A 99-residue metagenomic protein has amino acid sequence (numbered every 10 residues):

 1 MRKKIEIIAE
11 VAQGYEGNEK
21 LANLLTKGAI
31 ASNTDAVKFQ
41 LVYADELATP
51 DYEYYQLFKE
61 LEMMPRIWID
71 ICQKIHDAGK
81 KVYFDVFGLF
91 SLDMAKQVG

Functional and structural regions predicted by a protein language model:
M1-E16, P50-D51: N-terminal small/glycine-rich loop or linker at the start of catalytic domains across soluble metabolic enzymes
I7-V11, D35-F39, V82-D85: Hydrophobic faces of well-ordered beta-strands that scaffold small-molecule active sites in alpha/beta enzyme cores
E10, A29, A95: Conserved, mostly hydrophobic/aromatic
A12-G14, Q40-A44, F87-L89: Active-site beta-loop-alpha junctions enriched in small/polar residues
G14-G28, P65-R66: Glycine-rich anion/phosphate-binding loops
N33, K96-G99: Glycine-enriched alpha-helix->loop->beta-strand junction motifs that scaffold or abut catalytic
D35-P65: Glycine-rich, proline-tolerant flexible connector loops at the mouths of alpha/beta enzymes
F58-M63, K80-G88, G99: Catalytic beta/alpha-barrel core
